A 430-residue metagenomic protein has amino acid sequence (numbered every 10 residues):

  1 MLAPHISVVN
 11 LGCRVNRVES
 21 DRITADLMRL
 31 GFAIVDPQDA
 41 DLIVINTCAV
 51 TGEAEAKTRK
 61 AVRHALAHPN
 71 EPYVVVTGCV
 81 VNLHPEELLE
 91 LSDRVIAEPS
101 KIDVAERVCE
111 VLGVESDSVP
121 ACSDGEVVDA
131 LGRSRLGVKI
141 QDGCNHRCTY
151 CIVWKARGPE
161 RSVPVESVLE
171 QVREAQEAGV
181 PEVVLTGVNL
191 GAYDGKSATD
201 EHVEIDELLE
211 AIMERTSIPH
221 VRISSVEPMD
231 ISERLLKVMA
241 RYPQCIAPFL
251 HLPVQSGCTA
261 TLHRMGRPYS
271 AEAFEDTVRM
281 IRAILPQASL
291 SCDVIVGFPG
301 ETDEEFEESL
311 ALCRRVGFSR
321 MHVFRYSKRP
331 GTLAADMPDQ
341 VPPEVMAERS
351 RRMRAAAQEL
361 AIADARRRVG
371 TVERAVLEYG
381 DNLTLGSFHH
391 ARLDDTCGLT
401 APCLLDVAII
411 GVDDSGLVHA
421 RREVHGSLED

Functional and structural regions predicted by a protein language model:
M1-D194, E201-E204, L250, E272-A283 (+5 more regions): Proteins enriched for Cys/Gly/acidic motifs involved in redox and nucleic-acid/cofactor modification
N10, G187, S225, V254-S256 (+7 more regions): Active-site proximal loops enriched in glycine and acidic residues that flank catalytic Cys/His/Asp and coordinate
A67-P69, A240-Q244, G317: Short, conserved loop/helix-junction motifs that constitute active-site signature segments in enzyme catalytic cores
V74-V75, L83, E177-D303: Conserved SAM/AdoMet-binding glycine-rich loop
L131-S134, C144-H146, S256, A288 (+3 more regions): Short flexible coil/turn linkers enriched for glycine and charged/polar residues that connect secondary-structure
L252, D293, C313, M321 (+2 more regions): Hydrophobic, well-ordered secondary-structure elements that form the walls of internal hydrophobic environments
E301, G317-F318: Contiguous mid-protein beta-loop-alpha structural module that forms a pocket-lining wall or clamp of enzyme active
D336-D430: Terminal RNA-binding accessory module
